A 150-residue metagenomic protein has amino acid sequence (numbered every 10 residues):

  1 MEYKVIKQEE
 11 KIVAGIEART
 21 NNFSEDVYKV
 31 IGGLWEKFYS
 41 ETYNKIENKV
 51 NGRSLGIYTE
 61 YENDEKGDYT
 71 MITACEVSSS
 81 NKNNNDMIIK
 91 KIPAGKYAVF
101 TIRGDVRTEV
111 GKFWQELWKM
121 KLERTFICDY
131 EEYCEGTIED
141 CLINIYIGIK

Functional and structural regions predicted by a protein language model:
M1-K150: A solvent-exposed interaction/effector surface
